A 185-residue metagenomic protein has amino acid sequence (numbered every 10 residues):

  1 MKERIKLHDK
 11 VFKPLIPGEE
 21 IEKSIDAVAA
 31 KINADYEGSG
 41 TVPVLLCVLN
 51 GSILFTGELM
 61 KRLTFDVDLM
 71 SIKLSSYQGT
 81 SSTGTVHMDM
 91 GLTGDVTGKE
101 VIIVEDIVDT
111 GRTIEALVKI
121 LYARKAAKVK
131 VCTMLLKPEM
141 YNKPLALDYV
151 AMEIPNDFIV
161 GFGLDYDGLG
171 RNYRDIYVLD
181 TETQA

Functional and structural regions predicted by a protein language model:
M1-A185: PRPP-associated nucleotide enzymes
